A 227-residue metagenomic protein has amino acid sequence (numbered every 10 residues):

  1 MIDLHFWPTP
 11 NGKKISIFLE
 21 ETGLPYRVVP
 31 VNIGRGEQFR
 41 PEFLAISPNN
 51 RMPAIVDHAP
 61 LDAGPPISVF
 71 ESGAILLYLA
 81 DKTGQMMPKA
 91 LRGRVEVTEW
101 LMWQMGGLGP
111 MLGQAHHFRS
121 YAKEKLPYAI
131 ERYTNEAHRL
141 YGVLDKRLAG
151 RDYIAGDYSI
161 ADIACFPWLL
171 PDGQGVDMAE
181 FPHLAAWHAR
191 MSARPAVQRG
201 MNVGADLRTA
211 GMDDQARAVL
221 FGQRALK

Functional and structural regions predicted by a protein language model:
M1-E131, N135, D145, A218: GST-like domain detector, emphasizing the conserved glutathione-binding G-site in the N-terminal thioredoxin-like
F6, P30, A164-P167, N202: Short beta-strand segments
N32, I160, G204-L207: Short, solvent-exposed turn/loop segments enriched in Gly/Ser/Thr/Pro and often Arg
R40, E71, S159-D162, D213: A diffuse structural propensity rather than consistent per-protein peaks
V95, G200, G204-A205: Charged, low-complexity, helix-prone segments enriched in Lys/Glu/Asp/Gln
W100-P195, R199-G200, K227: GST-like fold's C-terminal all-alpha helical module
G204-K227: Acidic/histidine-enriched, glycine/proline-rich intrinsically disordered or flexible terminal extensions
